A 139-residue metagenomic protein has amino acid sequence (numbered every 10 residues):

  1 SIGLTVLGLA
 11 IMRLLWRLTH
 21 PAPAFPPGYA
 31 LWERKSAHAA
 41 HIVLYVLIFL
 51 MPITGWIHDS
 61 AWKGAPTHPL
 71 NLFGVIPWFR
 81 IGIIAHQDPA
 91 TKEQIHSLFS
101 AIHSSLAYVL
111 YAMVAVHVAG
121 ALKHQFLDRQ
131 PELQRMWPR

Functional and structural regions predicted by a protein language model:
S1-R139: Membrane-embedded alpha-helical bundles that constitute the cytochrome b-like, heme-associated redox core of multi-pass
